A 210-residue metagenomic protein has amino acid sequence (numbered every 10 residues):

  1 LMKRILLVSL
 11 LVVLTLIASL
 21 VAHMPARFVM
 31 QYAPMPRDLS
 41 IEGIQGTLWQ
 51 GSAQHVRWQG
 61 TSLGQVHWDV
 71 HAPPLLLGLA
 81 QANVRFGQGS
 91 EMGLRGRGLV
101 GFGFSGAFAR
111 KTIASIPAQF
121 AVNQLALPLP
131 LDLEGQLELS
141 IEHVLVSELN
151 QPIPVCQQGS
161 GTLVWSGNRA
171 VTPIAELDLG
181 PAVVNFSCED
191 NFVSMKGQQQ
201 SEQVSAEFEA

Functional and structural regions predicted by a protein language model:
R4-A22: Hydrophobic membrane-insertion alpha-helices, especially the h-region of bacterial N-terminal signal peptides
P25-I44: Alpha-helical transmembrane signal-anchor/signal-peptide segments
L39-D132, V144: N-terminal beta-strand/beta-hairpin edge segment
S62-Q65, L179-P181, V204-E207: Short, surface-exposed coil-to-beta transition loops
V66-L75, P152-F192: Beta-propeller and related beta-repeat scaffolds in trafficking/envelope systems
D132-E148: Internal active-site segments that recognize and position negatively charged phosphoryl groups and nucleotide moieties
D190-A210: Extracytoplasmic/luminal low-complexity segments enriched in Pro/Gly and acidic/polar residues that act as flexible
